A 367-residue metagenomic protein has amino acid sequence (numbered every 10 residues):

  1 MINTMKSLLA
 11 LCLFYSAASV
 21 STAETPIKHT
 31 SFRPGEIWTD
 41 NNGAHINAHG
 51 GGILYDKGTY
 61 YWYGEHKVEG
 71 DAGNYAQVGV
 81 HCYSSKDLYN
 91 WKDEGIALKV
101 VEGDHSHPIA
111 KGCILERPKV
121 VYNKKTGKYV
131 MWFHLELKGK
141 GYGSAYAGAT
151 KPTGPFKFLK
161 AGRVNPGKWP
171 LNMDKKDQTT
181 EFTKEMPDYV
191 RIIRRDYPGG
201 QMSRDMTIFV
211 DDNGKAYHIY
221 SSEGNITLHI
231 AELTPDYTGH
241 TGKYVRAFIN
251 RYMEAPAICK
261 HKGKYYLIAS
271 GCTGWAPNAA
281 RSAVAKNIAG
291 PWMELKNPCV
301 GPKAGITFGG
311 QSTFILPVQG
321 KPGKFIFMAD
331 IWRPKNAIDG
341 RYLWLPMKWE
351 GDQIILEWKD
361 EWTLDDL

Functional and structural regions predicted by a protein language model:
M1-T25: Bacterial Sec-dependent N-terminal signal peptides
A23-L367: Carbohydrate-active catalytic/glycan-binding domains of CAZyme proteins, especially the secreted or lumenal ectodomains
